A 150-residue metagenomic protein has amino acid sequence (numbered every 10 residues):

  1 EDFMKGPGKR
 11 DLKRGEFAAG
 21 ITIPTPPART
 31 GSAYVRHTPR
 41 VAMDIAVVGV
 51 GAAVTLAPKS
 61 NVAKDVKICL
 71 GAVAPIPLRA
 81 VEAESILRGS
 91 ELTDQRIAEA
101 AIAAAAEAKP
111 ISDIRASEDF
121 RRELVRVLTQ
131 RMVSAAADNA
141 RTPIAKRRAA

Functional and structural regions predicted by a protein language model:
E1-A150: C-terminal structural segment of proteins
